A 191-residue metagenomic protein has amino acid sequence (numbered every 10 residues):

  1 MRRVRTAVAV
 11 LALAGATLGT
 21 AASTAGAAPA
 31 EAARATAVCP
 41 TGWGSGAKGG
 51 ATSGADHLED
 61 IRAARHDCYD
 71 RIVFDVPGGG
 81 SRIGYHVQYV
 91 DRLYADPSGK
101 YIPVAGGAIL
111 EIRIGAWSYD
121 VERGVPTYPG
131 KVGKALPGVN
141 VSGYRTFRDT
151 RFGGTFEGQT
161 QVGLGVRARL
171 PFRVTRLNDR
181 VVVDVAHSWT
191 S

Functional and structural regions predicted by a protein language model:
M1-A28: Secretory targeting and sorting signals
V4, T24-S191: Short linear recognition/processing motifs and adjacent strand/loop elements at protein termini and domain edges
